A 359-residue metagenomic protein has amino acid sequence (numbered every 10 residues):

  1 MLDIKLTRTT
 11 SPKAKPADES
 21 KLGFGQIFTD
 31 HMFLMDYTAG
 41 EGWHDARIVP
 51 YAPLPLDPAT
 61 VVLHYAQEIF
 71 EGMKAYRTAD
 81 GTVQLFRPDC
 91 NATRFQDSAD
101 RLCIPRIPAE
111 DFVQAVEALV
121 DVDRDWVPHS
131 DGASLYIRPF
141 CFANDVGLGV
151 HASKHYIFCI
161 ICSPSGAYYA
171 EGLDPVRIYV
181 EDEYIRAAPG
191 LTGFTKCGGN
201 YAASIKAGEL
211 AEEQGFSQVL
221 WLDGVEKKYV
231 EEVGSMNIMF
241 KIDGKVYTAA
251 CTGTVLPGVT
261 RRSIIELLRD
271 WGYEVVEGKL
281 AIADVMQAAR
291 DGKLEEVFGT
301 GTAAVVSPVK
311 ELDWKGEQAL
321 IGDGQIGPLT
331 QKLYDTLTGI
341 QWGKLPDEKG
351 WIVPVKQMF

Functional and structural regions predicted by a protein language model:
M1-L119, F140, G147-F359: Helix-start/capping segments and mature chain N-termini
P128-R138, F142: Extended, Lys/Arg-enriched charged tracts that mediate electrostatic binding to polyanionic substrates
